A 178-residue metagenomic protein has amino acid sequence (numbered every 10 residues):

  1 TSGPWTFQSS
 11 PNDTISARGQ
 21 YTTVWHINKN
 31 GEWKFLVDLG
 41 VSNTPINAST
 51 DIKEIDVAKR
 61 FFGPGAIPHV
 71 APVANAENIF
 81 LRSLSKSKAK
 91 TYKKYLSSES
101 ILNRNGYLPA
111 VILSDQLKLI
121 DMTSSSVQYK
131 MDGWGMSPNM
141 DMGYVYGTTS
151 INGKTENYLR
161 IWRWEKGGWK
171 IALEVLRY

Functional and structural regions predicted by a protein language model:
T1-T14, D115-E156: Surface-exposed, charged secondary-structure patches
T1-W5, T22-W25, W33, F80 (+4 more regions): Short, structured motif recognition centered on aromatic/hydrophobic residues
G3-W5, P11, T23, L39-V41 (+4 more regions): A mature extracytoplasmic/lumenal domain signature
D13-G19, H26-G31, H69-A74, R82-S85 (+3 more regions): Short, low-complexity cationic-aromatic patches
R18-I55, T155-Y178: Short beta-strand edge/turn micro-motifs at domain boundaries
L36, N43-K90, K94: Short, low-complexity N-terminal intrinsically disordered segments enriched in polar/charged residues
N78, R82-S87, Y95, N105 (+3 more regions): Anionic, Ser/Thr-rich low-complexity intrinsically disordered regions
K93-K130: Short solvent-exposed beta->alpha transition segments
